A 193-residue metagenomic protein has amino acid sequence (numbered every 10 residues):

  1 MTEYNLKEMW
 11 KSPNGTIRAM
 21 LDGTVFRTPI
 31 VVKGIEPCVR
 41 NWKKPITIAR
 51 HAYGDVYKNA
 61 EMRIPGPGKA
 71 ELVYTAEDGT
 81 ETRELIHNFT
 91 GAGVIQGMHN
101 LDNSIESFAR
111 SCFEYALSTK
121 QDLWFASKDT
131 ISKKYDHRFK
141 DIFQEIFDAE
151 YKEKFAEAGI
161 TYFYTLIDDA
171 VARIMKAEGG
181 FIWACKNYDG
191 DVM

Functional and structural regions predicted by a protein language model:
M1, E150-M193: Glycine-rich phosphate-binding loop
M1-E81, Y188-V192: N-terminal glycine-rich phosphate/adenylate-binding segment common to multiple enzyme folds
E8-G15, K43, N100-S107, K134-I142 (+3 more regions): Conserved active-site and cofactor/substrate-binding residues in soluble primary-metabolism enzymes
N41-K43, T119, A177-G179: Short, well-ordered loop/turn elements at secondary-structure boundaries
P45, Q121-W124, F181-W183: Beta-sheet entry/capping signal
L72-I167: Glycine-rich phosphate/diphosphate-binding loop of Rossmann-like nucleotide-binding domains
